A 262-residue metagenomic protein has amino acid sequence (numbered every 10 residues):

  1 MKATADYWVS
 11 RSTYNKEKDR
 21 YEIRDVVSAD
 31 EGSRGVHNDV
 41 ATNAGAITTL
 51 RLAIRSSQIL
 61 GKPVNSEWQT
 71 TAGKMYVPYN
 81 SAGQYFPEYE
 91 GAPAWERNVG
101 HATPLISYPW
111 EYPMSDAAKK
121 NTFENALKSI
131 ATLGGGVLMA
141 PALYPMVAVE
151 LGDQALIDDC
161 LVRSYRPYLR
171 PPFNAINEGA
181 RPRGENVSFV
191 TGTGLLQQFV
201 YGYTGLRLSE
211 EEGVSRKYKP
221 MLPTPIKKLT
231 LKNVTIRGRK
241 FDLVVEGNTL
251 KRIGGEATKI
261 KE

Functional and structural regions predicted by a protein language model:
M1, D6-R11, F123, I130-A131: Structured mid-domain segments that build the active-site/substrate or prosthetic-cofactor binding neighborhood
D6-T70, N248-I253: The feature captures the catalytic groove of carbohydrate-active enzymes
E17, G100-H101, G238: Short, well-ordered loop/turn elements at secondary-structure boundaries
R24-V26, N65-M75, A180-R181, S215-P225: A glycine-rich phosphate-binding loop feature that marks nucleotide/adenosyl-phosphate handling sites
D25-E31, V36, V40, G45 (+4 more regions): Solvent-exposed, flexible loop/coil residues
V26, P109-E111, E246: Structured loops at beta-to-helix junctions and adjacent beta-edge loops in soluble globular domains
D39, N43-I47, R51-Q198: Active-site core of glycosidic bond-cleaving carbohydrate-active enzymes
A155-E262: Non-catalytic C-terminal accessory modules of carbohydrate-active enzymes
